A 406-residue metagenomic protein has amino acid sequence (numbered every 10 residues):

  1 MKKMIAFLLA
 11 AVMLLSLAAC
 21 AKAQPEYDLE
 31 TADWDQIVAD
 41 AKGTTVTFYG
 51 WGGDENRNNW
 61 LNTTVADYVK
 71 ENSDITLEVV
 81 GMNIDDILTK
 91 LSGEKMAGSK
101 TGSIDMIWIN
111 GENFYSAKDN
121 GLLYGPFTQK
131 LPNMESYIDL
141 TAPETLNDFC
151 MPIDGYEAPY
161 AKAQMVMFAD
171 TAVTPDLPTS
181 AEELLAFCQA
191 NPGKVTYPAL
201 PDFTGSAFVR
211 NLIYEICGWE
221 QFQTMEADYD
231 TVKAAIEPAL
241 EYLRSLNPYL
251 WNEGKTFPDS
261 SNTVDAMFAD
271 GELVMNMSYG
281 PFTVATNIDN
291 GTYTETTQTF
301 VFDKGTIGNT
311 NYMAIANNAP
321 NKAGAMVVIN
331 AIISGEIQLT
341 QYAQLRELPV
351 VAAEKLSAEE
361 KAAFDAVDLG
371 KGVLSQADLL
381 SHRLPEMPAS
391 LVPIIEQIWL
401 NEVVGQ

Functional and structural regions predicted by a protein language model:
M1-T45, Q406: Short, low-complexity disordered leader/linker segments with a strong preference for bacterial N-terminal type II
E30, A266, K371-Q406: Conserved C-terminal helix/tail region of periplasmic/extracytoplasmic solute-binding proteins
W34-K42, V46, D54-T76, M167: Short, polar/charged alpha-helical segment
W51-T64, E78-L88, G102-N262: Extracytoplasmic ligand-binding site segments that recognize negatively charged/polar headgroups
L91-K100: Short, well-structured alpha-helical segments in soluble
A117-P126, P152-D154, T286-V301, D365: Ligand-binding "clamshell"
W251-N318: Extracytoplasmic/periplasmic substrate-binding proteins
T306-I307, N311-L380: Mature extracytoplasmic/periplasmic domains
